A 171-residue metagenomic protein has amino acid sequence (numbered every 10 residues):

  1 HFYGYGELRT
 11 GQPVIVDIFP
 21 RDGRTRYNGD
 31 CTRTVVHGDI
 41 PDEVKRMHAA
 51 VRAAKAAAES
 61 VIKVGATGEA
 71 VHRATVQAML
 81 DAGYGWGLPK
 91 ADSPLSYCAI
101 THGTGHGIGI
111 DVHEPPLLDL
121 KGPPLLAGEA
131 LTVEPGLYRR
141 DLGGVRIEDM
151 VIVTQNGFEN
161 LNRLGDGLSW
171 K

Functional and structural regions predicted by a protein language model:
H1-K171: Active-site neighborhoods and metal-handling regions in enzymes and metal-associated proteins
